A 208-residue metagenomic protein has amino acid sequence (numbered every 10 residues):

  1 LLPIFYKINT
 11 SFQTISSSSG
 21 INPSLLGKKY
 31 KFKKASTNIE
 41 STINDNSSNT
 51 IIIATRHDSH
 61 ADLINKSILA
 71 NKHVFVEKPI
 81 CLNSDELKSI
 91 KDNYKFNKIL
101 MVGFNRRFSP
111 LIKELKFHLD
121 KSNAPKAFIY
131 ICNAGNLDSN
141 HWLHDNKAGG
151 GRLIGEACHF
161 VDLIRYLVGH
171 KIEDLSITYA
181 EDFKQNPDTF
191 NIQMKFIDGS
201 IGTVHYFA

Functional and structural regions predicted by a protein language model:
L1-A70, K88: N-terminal glycine-/serine-/threonine-rich beta1-alpha1-beta2 phosphate-ribose binding loop of Rossmann-like
R56-D58, R106-R107, A208: Short glycine-rich anion-binding loops that position phosphate/pyrophosphate groups of nucleotides and phosphorylated
A70-K72, F96-K98, S200: A short helix->loop->beta-strand "cap" motif at the edges of active sites that frequently abuts
N71-H73, K78-P79: Short helix/strand-capping hinge loops at secondary-structure junctions that flank key functional elements
V76, L100-V102, V204: Hydrophobic residues in well-ordered beta-strands that form the structural core
I80-L100: Rossmann-fold NAD(P)-binding glycine/threonine-rich loop
R106-S176: Predominantly a Rossmann-like dinucleotide-binding segment in NAD(P)-dependent oxidoreductases
G155, V161-A208: Contiguous beta-strand/loop segments that form the cofactor/metal-binding neighborhood of enzyme cores
